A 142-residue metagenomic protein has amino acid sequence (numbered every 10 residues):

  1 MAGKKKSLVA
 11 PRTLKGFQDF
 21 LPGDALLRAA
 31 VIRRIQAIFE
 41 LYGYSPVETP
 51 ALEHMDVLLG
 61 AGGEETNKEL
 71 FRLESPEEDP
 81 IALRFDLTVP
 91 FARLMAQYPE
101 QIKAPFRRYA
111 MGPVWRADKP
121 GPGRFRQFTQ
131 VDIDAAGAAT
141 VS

Functional and structural regions predicted by a protein language model:
A2-S142: TRNA-recognition modules of translation machinery and tRNA-sensing kinases, especially anticodon-binding
